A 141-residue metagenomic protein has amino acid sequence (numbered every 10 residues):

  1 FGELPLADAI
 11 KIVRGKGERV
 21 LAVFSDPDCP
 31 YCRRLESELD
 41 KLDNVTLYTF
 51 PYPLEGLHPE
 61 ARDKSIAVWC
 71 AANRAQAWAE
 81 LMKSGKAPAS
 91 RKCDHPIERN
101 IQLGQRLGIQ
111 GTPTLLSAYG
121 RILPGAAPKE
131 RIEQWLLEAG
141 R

Functional and structural regions predicted by a protein language model:
F1-V20, K41: A short beta-strand-turn-helix
L4, S90-L103: Active-site nucleophile elbow and catalytic-triad environment of alpha/beta-hydrolase enzymes
P5-A7, D63, A118: Residue-level signal for pocket-adjacent positions within structured domains
R19-V20, S25-C93, Q105-Q110: Structural alpha/beta surface segment adjacent to cysteine/selenocysteine redox centers across thiol/disulfide enzymes
L35, I97-N100, P128: Amphipathic coiled-coil/heptad-repeat helices and related helical stalk/stem segments that mediate oligomerization
R106, L116-R141: Non-catalytic, surface beta->alpha helical segment in thiol-disulfide oxidoreductase systems
P113: Long C-terminal interaction/binding lobes of large macromolecular proteins
